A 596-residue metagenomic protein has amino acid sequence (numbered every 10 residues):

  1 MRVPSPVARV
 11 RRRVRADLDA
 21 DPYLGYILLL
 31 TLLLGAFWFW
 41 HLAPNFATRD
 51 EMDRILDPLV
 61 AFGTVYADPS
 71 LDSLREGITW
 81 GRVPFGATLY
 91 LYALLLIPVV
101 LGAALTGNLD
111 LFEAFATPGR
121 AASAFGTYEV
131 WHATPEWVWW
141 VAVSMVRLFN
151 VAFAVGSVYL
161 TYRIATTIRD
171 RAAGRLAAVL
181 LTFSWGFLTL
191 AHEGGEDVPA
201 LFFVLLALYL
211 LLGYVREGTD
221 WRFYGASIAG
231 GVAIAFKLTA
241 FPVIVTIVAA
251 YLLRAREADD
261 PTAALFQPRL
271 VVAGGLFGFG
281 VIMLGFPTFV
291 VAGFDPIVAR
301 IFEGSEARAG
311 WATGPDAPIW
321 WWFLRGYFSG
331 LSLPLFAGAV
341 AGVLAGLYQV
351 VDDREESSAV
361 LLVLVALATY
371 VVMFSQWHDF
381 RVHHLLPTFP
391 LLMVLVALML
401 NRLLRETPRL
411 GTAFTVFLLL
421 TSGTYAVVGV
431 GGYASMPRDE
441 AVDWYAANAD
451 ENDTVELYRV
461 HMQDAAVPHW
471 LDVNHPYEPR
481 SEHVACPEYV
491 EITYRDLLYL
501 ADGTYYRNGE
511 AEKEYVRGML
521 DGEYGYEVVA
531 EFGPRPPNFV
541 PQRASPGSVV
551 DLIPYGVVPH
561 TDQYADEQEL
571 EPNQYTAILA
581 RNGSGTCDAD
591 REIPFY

Functional and structural regions predicted by a protein language model:
M1-F39, V143-M145, F153-G156, R175-L176 (+3 more regions): Start-transfer (signal-anchor) and selected internal transmembrane alpha helices of multi-pass inner/ER membrane
R15-M52, V60-D68, G275-V291, L419-G423: Transmembrane signal-anchor helices characteristic of membrane glycosylation enzymes that use polyprenol
L30, G63-R147, V298-A317: Interfacial juxtamembrane loops and adjacent helix segments that form the catalytic/substrate-binding surfaces
P118-A133, W137-W140, A152, G156-F183: Transmembrane-helix signature of polytopic, membrane-embedded enzymes that assemble or transfer cell-envelope glycans
A191, D197-A200, S332-A339, L361-L367 (+1 more regions): Hydrophobic/aromatic-rich transmembrane helices and adjacent perimembrane loops
A207-R222, A233, A255, A345-D352 (+1 more regions): Membrane-interface transmembrane helices that cradle and orient dolichyl/undecaprenyl
Y251-L347, S375-D379, A589-R591: Transmembrane-lumen/periplasm boundary regions of multi-pass, lipid-linked membrane glycan transferases
R409-P572: Catalytic lumenal/periplasmic loop and adjoining terminal transmembrane helix of membrane glycan-assembly enzymes
